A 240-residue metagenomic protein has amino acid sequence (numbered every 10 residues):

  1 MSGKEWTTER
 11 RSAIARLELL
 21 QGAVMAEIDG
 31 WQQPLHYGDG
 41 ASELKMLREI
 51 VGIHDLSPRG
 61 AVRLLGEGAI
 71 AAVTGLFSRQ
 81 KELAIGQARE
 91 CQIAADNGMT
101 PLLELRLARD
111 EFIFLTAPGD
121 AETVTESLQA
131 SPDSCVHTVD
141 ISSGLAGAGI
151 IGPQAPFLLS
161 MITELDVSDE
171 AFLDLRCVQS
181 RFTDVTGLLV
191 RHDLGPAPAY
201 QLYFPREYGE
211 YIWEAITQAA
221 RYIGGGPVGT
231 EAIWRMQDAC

Functional and structural regions predicted by a protein language model:
M1-C240: Basic, glycine/lysine-rich polyanion-binding surfaces/domains
